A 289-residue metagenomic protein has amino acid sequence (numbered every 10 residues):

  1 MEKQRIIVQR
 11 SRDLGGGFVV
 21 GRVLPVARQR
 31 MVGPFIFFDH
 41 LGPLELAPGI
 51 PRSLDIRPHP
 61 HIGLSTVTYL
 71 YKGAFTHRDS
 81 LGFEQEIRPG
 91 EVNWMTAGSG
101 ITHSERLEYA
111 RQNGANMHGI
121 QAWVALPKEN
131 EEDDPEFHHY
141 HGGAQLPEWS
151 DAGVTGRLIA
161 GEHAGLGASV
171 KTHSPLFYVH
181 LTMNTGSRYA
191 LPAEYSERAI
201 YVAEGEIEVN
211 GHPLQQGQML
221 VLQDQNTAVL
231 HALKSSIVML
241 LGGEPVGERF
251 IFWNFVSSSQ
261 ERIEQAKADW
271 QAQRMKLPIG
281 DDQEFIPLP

Functional and structural regions predicted by a protein language model:
M1-P289: Jelly-roll (double-stranded beta-helix
